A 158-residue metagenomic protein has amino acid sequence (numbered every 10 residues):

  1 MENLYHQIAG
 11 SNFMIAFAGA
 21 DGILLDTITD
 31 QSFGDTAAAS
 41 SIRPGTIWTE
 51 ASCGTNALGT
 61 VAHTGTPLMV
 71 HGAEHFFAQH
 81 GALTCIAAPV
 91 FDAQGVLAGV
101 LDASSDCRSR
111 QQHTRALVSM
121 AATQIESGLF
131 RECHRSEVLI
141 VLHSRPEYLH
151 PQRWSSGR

Functional and structural regions predicted by a protein language model:
M1-T49, T60-M69, A82, F91-G157: Intrinsically disordered, low-complexity terminal regulatory regions
E50-G54: Phosphate/pyrophosphate-binding betaalpha-module
A73-F77, S144-R145: Short, solvent-exposed loop/turn elements at beta->coil junctions and helix N-caps that rim active or binding pockets
H75-F91: Helix-to-coil/beta transition segments that act as allosteric "coupling" elements at the rims of sensory or catalytic
